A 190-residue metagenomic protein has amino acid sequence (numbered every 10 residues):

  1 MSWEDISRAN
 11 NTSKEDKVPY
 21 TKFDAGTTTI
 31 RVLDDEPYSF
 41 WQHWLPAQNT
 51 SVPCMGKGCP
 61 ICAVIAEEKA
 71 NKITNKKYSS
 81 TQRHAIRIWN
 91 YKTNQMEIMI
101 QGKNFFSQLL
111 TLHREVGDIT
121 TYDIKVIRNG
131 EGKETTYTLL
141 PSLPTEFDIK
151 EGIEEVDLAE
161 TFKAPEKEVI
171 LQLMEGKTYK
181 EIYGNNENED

Functional and structural regions predicted by a protein language model:
M1-R114, E160-D190: OB-fold ssDNA-binding interfaces and closely related basic DNA-contact patches used across DNA replication/repair
D24, C54-G56, T121, G130 (+1 more regions): Intrinsically disordered, low-complexity segments enriched in small/polar residues
R83-A85, D118, D123, T136: Beta-strand-rich binding-surface signature of beta-sandwich/beta-barrel folds used to engage anionic ligands
S107-I127: Short nucleic-acid-contacting surface segments enriched for D/E, G, S/T with interspersed K/R
I127-G132, L140-P141, P165-M174: Noncatalytic linker/hinge segments flanking ATPase motor cores
N129-V156: OB-fold/S1-family single-stranded nucleic acid-binding modules
